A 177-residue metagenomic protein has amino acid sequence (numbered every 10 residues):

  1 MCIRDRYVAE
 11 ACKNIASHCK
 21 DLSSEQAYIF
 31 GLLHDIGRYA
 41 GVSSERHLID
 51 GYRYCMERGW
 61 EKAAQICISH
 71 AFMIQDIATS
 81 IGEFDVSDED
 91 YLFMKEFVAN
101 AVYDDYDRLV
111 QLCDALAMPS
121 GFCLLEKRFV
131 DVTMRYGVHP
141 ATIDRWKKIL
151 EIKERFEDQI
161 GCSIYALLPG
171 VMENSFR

Functional and structural regions predicted by a protein language model:
M1-I3: Short, small-residue-biased leader/transition segments that mark boundaries at the very start of proteins
S17-V132: Divalent metal-dependent catalytic cores for phosphoryl transfer on phosphate-bearing substrates
V138-R177: Charged phosphate-binding loop/patch that engages nucleotide di/tri-phosphates or the phosphate backbone of nucleic
